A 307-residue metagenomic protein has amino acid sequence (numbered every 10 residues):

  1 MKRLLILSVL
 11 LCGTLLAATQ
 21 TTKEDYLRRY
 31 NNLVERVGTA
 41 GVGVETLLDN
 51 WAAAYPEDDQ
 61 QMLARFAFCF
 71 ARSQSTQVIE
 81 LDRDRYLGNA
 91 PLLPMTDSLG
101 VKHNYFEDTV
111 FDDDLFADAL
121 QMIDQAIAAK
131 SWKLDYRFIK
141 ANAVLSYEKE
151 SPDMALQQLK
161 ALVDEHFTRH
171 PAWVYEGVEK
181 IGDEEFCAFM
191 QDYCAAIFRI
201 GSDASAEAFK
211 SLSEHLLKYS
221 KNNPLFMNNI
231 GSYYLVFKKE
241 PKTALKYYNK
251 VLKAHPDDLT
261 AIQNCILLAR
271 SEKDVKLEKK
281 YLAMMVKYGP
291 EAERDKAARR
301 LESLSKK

Functional and structural regions predicted by a protein language model:
A17-D113: N-terminal leader/linker segments that initiate helical-solenoid repeat arrays
V44, A119, A155, A208-F209 (+2 more regions): Single-residue signature of alpha-solenoid repeat helices
N50-W51, Q125-A126, L162, H215-L216 (+2 more regions): Canonical positions in the second alpha-helix
P56-E57, S131-W132, F167-T168, S220-N222 (+2 more regions): Short coil turns that delineate tetratricopeptide repeat
L63-A64, D135-N142, A172-G177, Q191-D192 (+4 more regions): Alpha-solenoid helical repeat scaffolds
F68-Q125, A129, I139, S146-D192 (+2 more regions): Short coil/linker segments at helix-helix boundaries
G182-K253: Alpha-helical adaptor scaffolds
